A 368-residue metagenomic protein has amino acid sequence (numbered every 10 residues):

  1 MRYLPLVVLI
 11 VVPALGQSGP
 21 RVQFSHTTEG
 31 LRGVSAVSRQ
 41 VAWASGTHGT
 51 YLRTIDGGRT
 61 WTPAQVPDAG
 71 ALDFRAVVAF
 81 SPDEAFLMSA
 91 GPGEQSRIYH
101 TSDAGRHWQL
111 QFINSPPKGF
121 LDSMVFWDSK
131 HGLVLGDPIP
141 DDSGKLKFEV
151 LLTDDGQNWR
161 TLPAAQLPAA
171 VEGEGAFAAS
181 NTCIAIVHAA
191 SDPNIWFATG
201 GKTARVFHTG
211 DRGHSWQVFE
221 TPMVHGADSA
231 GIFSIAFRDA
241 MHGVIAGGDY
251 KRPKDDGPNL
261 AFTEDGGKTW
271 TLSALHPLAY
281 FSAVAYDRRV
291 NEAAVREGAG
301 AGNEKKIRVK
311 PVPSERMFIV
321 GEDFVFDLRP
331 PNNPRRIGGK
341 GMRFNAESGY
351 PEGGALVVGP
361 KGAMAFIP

Functional and structural regions predicted by a protein language model:
M1-Y3: Positively charged n-region of N-terminal signal peptides that target proteins for export
L9-G16: Hydrophobic h-region of N-terminal signal peptides that target proteins for export in Gram-negative bacteria
Q17-P368: Residue-level hotspots at or immediately adjacent to binding/recognition sites across diverse folds
